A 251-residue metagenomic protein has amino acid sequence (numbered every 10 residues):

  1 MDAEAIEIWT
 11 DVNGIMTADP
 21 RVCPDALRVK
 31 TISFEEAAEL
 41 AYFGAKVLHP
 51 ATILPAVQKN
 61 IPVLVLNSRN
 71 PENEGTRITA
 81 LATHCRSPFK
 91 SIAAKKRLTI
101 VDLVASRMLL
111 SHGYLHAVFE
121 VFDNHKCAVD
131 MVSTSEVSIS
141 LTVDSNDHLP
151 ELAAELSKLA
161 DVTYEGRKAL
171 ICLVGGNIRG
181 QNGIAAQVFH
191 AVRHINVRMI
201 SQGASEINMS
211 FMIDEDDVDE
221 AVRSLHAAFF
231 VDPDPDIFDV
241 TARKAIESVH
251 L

Functional and structural regions predicted by a protein language model:
M1-L251: C-terminal catalytic "cap/lid" subdomain
